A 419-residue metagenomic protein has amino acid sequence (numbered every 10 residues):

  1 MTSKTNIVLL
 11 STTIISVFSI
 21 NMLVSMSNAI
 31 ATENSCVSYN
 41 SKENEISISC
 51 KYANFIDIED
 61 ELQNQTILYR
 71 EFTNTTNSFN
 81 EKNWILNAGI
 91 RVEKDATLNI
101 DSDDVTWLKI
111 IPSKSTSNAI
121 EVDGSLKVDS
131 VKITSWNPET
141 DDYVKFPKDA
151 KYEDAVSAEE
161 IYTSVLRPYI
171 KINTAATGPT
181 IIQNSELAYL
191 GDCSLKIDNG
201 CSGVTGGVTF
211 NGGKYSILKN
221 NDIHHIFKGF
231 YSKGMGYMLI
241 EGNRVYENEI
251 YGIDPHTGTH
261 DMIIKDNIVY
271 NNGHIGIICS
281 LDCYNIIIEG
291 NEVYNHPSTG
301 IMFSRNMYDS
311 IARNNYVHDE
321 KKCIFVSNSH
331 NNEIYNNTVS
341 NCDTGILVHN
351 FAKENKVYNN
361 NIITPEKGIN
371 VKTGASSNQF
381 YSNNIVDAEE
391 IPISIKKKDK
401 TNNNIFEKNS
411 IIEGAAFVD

Functional and structural regions predicted by a protein language model:
M1-A31, S185, I334, V357: Secretory targeting signatures
K4-N6, L10, F79, K321 (+1 more regions): Hydrophobic alpha-helical segments, principally membrane-spanning helices and signal/leader peptides
V24, N28-Y284, I288-E289, Y294-H318 (+7 more regions): Beta-strand/loop edge motif enriched in small/polar residues
N243, N291, N337, N360 (+1 more regions): Detector for the Zn2+-coordinating histidines of canonical Cys2His2
S340-N402: Ankyrin-repeat and related helical/solenoid repeat scaffolds used for protein-protein interactions
